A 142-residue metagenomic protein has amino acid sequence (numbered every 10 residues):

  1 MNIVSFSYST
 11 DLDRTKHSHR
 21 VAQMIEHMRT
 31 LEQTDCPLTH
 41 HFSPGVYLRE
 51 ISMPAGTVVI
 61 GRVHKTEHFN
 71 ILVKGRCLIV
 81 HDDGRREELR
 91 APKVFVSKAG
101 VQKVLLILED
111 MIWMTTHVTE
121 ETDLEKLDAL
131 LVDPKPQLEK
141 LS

Functional and structural regions predicted by a protein language model:
M1-E50, E139-S142: A short, N-terminal "cap"/entry segment at the start of jelly-roll beta-barrel domains of the cupin/DSBH fold
V46-K65: Conserved short histidine dyad/triad with adjacent acidic residue
T57, K93, V101, E109-M111: Surface-exposed loop/turn positions
H64-D83: Glycine- and acidic-residue-biased ligand/ion/polar-headgroup-sensing regions
H81-V104: Short acidic-glycine-tyrosine-enriched beta hairpin
L108-S142: Double-stranded beta-helix
